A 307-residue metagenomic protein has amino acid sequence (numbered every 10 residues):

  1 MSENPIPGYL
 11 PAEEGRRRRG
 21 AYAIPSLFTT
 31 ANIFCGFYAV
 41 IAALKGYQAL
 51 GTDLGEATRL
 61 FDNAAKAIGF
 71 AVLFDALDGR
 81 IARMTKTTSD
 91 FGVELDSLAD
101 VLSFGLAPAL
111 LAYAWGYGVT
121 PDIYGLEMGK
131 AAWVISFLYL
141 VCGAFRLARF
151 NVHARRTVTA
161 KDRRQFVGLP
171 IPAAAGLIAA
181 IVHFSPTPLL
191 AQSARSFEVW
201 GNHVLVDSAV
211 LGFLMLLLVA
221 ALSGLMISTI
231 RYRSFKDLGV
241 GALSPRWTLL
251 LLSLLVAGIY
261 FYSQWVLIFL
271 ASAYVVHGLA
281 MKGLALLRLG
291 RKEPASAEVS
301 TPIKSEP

Functional and structural regions predicted by a protein language model:
M1-A76, M281, P307: Topogenic membrane-insertion module of multi-pass membrane proteins
M1-E13, V158, R163-P307: C-terminal membrane-associated helical module and adjoining short loops/tails
P25-I33, S97-F104, V167-G176, L243-T248: Select subsegments of transmembrane alpha-helices in polytopic membrane proteins, especially boundary-proximal
L27, R59, K66, M84-L147: Multi-pass membrane catalytic core of lipid/isoprenoid biosynthesis enzymes
F28-A31, A64-A71, I135-L138, C142 (+4 more regions): Hydrophobic alpha-helical transmembrane segments of polytopic
F37-V40, F70, F74, P108 (+3 more regions): Alpha-helical transmembrane segments of polytopic integral membrane proteins, especially the permease/helical cores
Y38-K66, L110-V134, I181-L214, F261 (+1 more regions): Helix-coil boundary and interhelical linker segments in multi-pass alpha-helical membrane proteins
G79-D90, A144-K161, G168, I227-K236: C-terminal ends of transmembrane helices
